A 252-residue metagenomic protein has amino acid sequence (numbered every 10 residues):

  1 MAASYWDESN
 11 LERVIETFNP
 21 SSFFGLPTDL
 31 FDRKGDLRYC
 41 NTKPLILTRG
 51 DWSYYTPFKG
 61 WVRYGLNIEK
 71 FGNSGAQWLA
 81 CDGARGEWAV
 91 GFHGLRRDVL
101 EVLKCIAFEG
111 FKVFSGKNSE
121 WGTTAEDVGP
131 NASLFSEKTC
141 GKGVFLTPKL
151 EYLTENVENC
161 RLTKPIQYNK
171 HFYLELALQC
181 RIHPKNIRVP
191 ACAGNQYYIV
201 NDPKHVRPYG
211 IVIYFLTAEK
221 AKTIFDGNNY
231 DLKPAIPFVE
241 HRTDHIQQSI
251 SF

Functional and structural regions predicted by a protein language model:
M1-S115, I224-F252: Intrinsically disordered, low-complexity terminal and linker regions
A2-Y5, S22, R96, S115-G122 (+1 more regions): Active-site and NAD+-binding cores of ADP-ribose-processing enzymes
I68-K70, L79-A84, A132-K138, V144 (+1 more regions): A general structural signal for short secondary-structure junctions and capping/turn motifs
R85-F145, L153-L162: Glycine-rich loop/turn
K149: Function-determining sites in protein domains
